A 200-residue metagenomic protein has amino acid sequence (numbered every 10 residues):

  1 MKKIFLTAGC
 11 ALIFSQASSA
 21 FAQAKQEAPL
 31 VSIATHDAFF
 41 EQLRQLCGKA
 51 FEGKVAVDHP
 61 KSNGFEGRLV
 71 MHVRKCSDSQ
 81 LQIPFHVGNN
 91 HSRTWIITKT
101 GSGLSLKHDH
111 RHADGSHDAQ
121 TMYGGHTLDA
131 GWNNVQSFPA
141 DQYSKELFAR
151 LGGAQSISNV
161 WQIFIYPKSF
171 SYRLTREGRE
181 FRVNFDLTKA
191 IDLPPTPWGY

Functional and structural regions predicted by a protein language model:
M1-I4: Positively charged n-region of N-terminal signal peptides that target proteins for export
I13-F21: C-terminal segment of classical bacterial N-terminal signal peptides
E27-K61, H108: Tryptophan-anchored aromatic micro-motifs
L46-E52, C76-P84, L104-S105, P167-S171: Short, hydrophobic/aromatic-rich segments at coil-to-beta transitions
E52-D78: Short, solvent-exposed loop/hinge segments that bridge or flank secondary-structure elements
M71-D109: Mid-chain, structured segments of secreted extracytoplasmic proteins
W95-L147: An exposed acidic His-Trp-rich patch
T121-H126, P167-Y200: Edge beta-strand at a domain terminus
